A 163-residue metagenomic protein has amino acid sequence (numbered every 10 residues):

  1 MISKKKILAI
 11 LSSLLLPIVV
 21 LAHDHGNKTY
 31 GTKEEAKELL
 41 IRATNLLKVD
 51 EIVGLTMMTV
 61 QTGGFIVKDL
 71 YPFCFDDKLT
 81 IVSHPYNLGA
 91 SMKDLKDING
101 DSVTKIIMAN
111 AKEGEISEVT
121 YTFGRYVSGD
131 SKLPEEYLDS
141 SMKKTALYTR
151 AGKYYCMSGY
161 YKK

Functional and structural regions predicted by a protein language model:
M1-I10: Bacterial N-terminal signal peptides that target proteins for export
I2, V20-K163: N-terminal membrane-sensor/transducer module of prokaryotic signaling receptors
I10-P17: Bacterial N-terminal signal peptides
